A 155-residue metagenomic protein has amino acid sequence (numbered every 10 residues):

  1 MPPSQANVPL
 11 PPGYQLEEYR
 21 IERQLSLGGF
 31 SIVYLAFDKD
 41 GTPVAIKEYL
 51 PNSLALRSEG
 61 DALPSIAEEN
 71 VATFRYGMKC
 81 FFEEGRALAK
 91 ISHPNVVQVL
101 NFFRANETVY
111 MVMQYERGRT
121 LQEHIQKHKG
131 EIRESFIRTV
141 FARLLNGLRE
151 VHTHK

Functional and structural regions predicted by a protein language model:
I21-G28, V33: Protein kinase glycine-rich loop
S26, E83, S92-N95: Flexible N-lobe loop architecture of eukaryotic-like protein kinase catalytic domains
F37-V44, L50-A55: Conserved N-lobe loop of protein kinases adjacent to the ATP-binding glycine-rich P-loop
S58-K90: AlphaC helix of the eukaryotic protein kinase fold
F102: Activation-segment/catalytic-loop signature of the eukaryotic protein kinase fold
N106-T120, H124: Conserved short submotifs of the Hanks-type protein kinase catalytic core that shape the nucleotide-binding pocket
V140-F141: Activation segment signature within eukaryotic-like protein kinase domains
L144-K155: Protein kinase catalytic-loop region centered on the HRD/HxD motif
